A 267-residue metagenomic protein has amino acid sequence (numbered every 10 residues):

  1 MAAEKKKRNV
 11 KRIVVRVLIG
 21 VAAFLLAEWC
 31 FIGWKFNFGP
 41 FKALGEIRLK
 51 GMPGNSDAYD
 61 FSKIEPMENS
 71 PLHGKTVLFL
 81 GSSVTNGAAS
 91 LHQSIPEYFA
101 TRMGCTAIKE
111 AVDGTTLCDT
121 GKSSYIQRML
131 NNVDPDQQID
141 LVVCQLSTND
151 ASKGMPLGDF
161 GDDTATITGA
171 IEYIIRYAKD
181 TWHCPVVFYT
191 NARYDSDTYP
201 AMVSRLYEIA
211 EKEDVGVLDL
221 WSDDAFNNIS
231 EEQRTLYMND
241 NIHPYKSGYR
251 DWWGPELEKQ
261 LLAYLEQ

Functional and structural regions predicted by a protein language model:
M1-L80, V84-L91, T101, P135-Q138 (+1 more regions): N-terminal secretory targeting modules
T76-L78, V84-G161: Conserved SGNH/GDSL esterase-like catalytic core that processes O-acyl groups on lipids and polysaccharides
M103, T181-W182, E213: Helix C-cap/helix->beta junction micro-motif
K109-D113, T190, D219-S222: Residue-level recognition of beta-strand->loop/alpha-helix junctions
Q145-N149, I175-Y207: Active-site segments of SGNH/GDSL-like serine hydrolases that catalyze O-acetyl group transfer/hydrolysis on lipids
I167, I171: Aromatic/hydrophobic pocket-lining residues that form the small-molecule binding cavity in soluble enzyme cores
R193-Q267: Catalytic His-Asp segment of secreted/periplasmic serine-dependent ester chemistry enzymes
